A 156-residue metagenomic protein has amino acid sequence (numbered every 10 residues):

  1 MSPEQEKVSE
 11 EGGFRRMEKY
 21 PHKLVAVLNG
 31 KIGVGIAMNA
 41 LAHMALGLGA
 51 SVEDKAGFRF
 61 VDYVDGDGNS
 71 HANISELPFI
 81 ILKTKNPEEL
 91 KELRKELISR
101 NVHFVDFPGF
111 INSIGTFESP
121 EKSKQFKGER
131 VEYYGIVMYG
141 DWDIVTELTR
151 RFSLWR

Functional and structural regions predicted by a protein language model:
S2-R156: Positively charged, small/polar-rich N-terminal and surface patches that mediate targeting and assembly and bind
